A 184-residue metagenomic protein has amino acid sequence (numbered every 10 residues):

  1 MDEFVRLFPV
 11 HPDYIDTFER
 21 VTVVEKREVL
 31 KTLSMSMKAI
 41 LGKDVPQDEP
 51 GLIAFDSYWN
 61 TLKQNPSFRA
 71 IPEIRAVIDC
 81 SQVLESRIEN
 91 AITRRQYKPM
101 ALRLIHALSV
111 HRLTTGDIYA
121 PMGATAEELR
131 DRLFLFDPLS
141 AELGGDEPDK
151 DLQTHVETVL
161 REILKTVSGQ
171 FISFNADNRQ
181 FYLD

Functional and structural regions predicted by a protein language model:
M1-D184: Extended alpha-helical scaffold and adjacent linker segments that couple domains and build interaction/assembly
